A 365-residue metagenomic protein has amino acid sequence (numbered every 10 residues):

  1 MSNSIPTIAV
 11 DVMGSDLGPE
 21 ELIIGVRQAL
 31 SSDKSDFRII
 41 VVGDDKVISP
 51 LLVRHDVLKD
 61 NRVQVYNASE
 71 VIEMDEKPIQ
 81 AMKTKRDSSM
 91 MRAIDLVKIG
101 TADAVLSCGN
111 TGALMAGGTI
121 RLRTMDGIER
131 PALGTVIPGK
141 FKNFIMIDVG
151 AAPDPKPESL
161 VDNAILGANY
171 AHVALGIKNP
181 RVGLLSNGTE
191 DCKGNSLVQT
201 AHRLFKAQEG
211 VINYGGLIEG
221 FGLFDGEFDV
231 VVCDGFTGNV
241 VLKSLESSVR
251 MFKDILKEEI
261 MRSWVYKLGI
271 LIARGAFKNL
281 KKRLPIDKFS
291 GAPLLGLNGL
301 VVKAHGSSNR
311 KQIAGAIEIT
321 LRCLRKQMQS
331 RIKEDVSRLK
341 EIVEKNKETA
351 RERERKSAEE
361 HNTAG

Functional and structural regions predicted by a protein language model:
M1-S49: N-terminal phosphate-binding or glycine-rich loops at protein starts, especially the Walker A/P-loop of NTPases
D11, V41-G43, Y66, S107-G109 (+6 more regions): Short beta-strand segments
L17-E21, D33-I40, S49, L58 (+3 more regions): Glycine-rich phosphate/diphosphate-binding loop of Rossmann-like nucleotide-binding domains
G18-L22, I48, R86-G100, A104-G118 (+8 more regions): Short glycine/serine/threonine-rich phosphate/pyrophosphate-binding segments that cradle anionic phosphate groups
G25-A29, V57, A113, G117-G134 (+3 more regions): A glycine- and small-aliphatic-rich helix-loop capping segment at beta-alpha/alpha-beta transitions that lines
V57-A102: Phosphate/nucleotide-donor binding subsite
T119-M146, E227-V231, G235-K345, E352-R353: Glycine-rich phosphate/nucleotide-binding loop
